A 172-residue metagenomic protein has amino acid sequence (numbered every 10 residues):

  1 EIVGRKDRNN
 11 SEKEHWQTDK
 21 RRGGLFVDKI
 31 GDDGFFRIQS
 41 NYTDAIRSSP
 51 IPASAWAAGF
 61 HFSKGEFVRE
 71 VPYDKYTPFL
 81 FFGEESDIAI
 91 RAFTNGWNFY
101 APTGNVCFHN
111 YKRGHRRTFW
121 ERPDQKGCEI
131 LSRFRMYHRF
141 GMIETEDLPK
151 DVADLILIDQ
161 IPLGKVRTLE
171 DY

Functional and structural regions predicted by a protein language model:
E1-Y172: Catalytic cores of eukaryotic secretory-pathway lumenal/extracellular enzymes that build and remodel glycoconjugates
